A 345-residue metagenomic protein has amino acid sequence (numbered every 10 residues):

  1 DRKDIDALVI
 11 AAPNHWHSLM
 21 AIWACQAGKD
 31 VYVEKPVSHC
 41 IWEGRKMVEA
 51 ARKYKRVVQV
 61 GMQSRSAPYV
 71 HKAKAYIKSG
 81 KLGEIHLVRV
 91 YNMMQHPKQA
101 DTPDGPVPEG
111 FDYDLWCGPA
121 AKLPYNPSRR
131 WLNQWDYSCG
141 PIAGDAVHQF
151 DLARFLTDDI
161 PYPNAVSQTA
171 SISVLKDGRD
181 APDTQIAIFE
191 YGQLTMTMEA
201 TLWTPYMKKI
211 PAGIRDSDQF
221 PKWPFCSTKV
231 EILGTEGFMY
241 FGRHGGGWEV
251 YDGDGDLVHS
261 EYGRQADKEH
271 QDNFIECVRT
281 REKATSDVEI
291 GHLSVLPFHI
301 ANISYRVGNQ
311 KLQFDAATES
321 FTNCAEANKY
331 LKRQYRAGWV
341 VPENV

Functional and structural regions predicted by a protein language model:
R2, A67, I160: Acidic-histidine catalytic/liganding microenvironments
D4, K29, K81-L82, E282-K283: Residue-level recognition of short, well-ordered coil/turn positions that link secondary-structure elements
D6-V9: N-terminal Rossmann-like NAD(P) cofactor-binding module of classical short-chain dehydrogenase/reductase
A11, I41, S64-A67, V147 (+1 more regions): Soluble non-cytosolic domains of exported or imported proteins
P13-N14, S18-S66, G80, N309: Beta-strand-loop-alpha-helix segment that lines the small-molecule cofactor/substrate pocket of alpha/beta enzymes
K72, E84, R89, M93 (+3 more regions): Contiguous beta-strand/loop segments that form the cofactor/metal-binding neighborhood of enzyme cores
